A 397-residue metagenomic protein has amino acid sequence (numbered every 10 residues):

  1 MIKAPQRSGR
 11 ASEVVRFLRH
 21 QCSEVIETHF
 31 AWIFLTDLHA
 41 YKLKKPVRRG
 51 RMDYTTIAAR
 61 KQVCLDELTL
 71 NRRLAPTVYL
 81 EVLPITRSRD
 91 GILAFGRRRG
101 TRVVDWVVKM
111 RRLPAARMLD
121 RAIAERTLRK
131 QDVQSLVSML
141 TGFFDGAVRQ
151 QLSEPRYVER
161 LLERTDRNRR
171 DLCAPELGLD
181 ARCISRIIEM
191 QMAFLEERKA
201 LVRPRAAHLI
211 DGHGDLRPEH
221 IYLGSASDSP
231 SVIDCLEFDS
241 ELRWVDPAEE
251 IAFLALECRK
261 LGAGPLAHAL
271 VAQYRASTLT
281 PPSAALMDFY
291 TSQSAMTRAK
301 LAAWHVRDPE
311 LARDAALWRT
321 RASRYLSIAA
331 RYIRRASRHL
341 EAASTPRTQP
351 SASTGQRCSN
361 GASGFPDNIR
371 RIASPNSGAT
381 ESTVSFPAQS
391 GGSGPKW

Functional and structural regions predicted by a protein language model:
M1-R10: Short, compositionally biased leader-like segments
G9-A206, D211-H213, P218-K300: Conserved ATP-binding subdomain of kinase catalytic cores across diverse folds
R60, E125-T127, E250, L311-A316 (+2 more regions): Residue-level signature of transmembrane alpha-helix interfaces in integral membrane proteins
G96-R97, T348, A379: Short, surface-exposed amphipathic charged segments that create phosphate/polyanion-binding patches used for binding
K300-A342: ATP/Mg2+ or Mg2+-diphosphate-binding catalytic cores that bind nucleotide phosphates or diphosphates via glycine-rich
S337-S353, P366: Walker A (P-loop) phosphate-binding motif
S351-S359, S363-F365, R370-S385, S390-S393 (+1 more regions): Low-acidity, Ser/Thr- and Arg-rich intrinsically disordered low-complexity segments
